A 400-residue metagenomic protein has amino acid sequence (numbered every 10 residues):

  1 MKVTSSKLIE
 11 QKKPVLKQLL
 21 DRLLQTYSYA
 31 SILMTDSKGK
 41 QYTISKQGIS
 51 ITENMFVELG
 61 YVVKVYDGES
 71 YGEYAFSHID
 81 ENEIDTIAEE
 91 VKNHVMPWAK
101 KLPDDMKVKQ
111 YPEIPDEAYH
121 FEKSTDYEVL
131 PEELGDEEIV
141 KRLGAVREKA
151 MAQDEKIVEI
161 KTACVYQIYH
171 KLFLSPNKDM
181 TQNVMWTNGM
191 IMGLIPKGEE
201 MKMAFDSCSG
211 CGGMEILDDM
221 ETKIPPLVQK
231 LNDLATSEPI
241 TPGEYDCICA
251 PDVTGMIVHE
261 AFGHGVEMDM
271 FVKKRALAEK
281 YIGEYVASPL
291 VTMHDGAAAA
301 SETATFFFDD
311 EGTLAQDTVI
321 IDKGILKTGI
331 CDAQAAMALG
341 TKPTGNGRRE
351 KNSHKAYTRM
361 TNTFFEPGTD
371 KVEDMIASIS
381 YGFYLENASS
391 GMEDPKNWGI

Functional and structural regions predicted by a protein language model:
M1-F308, T313-Q316, D322-I325, T361 (+1 more regions): Active-site bordering "gate/hinge" segments that shape substrate access to catalytic or cofactor-binding pockets
Y281-I400: Dual-mode signal for accessory low-complexity, basic/Gly-rich regions
